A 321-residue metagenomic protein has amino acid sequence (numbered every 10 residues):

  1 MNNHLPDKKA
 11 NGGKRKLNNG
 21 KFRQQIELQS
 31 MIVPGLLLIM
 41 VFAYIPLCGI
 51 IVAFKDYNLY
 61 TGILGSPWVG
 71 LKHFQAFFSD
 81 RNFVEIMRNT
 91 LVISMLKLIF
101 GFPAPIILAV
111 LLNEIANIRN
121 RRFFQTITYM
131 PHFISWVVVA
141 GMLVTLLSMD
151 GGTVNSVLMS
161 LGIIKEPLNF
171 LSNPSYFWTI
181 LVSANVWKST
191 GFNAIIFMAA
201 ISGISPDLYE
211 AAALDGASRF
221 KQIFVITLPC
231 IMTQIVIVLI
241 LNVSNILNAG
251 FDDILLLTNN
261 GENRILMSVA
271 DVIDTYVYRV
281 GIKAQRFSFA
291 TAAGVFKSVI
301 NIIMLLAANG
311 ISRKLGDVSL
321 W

Functional and structural regions predicted by a protein language model:
M1-F22: Short, Lys/Arg-rich, polar N-terminal cytosolic tail immediately upstream of the first transmembrane signal-anchor
Q24-W321: A structural signal for multi-pass alpha-helical bundles of membrane permease subunits that mediate small-molecule
